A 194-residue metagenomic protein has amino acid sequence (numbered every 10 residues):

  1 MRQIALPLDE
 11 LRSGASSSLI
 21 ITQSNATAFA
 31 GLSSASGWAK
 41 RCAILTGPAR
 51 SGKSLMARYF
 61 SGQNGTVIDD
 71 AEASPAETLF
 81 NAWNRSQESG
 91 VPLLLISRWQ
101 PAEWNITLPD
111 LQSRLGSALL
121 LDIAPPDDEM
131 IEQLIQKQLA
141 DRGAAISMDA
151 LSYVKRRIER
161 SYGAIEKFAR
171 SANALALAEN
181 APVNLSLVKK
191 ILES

Functional and structural regions predicted by a protein language model:
I4-A26, Y153: Dynamic helix-loop-helix/coil hinge segments at AAA+ ATPase domain boundaries and subdomain interfaces
K40-M56: Walker A/P-loop nucleotide-binding motif
G62-T78, A82-R85, S89-Q100: Conserved P-loop NTPase "ATPase switch" module shared by AAA+ and STAND
P101-G116: Short regulatory helix/loop adjacent to the ATP-binding pocket of P-loop NTPases
A118, E132-A145: Conserved AAA+ ATPase "sensor/coupling" helix adjacent to the nucleotide-binding pocket
A118-M130: Conserved AAA+ ATPase "SRH/arginine-finger" region at the nucleotide-binding site
S152-R156, G163-L177: C-terminal helical "lid" of AAA+/P-loop NTPase domains
A176-S194: Conserved C-terminal helix/linker of AAA+ ATPases
